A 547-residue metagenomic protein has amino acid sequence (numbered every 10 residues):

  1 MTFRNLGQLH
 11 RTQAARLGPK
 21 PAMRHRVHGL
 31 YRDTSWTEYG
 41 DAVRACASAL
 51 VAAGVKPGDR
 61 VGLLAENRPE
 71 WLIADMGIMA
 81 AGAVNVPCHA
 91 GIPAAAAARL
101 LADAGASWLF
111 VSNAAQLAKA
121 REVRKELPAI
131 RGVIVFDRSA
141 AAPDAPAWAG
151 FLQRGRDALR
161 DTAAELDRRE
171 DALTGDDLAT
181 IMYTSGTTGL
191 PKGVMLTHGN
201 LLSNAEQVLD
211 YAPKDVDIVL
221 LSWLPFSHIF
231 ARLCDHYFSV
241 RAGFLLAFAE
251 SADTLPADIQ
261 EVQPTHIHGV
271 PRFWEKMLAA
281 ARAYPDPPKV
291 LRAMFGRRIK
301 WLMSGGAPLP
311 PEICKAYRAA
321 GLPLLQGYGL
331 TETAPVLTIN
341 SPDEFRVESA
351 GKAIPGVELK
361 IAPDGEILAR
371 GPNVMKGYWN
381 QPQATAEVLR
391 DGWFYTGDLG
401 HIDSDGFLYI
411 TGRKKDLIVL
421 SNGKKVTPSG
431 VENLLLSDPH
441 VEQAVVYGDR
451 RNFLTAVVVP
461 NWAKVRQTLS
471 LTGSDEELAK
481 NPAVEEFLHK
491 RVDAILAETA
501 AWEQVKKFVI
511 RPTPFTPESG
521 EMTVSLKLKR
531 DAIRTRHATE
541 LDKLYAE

Functional and structural regions predicted by a protein language model:
P19-P21, V135, Q153-Y183, L190 (+1 more regions): Conserved pre-ATP/AMP-binding loop-to-beta segment of ANL
M23-L72, M76, P93-A98, A147-R156 (+1 more regions): Conserved AMP-binding/adenylate-forming core of the ANL superfamily
D33-T37, A179-A205: Conserved AMP-binding A3 loop
A52-A53, A80-R154, F487: Structural core segment of the AMP-binding/adenylate-forming
L202-S222, F226-V290, R298: Conserved AMP-binding/adenylation subdomain of ANL enzymes
T265-G269, M277-F345, E358, E442: Gly/Ser/Thr-rich phosphate-binding loop
A353-L420, K425: Conserved ATP-binding/catalytic segment of the ANL
Q443-V446, K490-E547: Conserved C-terminal "lid"/linker of ANL adenylate-forming enzymes
